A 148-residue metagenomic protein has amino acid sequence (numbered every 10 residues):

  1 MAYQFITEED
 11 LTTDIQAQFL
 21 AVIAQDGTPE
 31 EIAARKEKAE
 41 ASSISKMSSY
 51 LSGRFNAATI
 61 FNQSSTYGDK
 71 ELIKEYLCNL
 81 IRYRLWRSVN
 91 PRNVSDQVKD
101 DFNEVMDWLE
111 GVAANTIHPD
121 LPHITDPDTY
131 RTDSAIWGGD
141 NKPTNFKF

Functional and structural regions predicted by a protein language model:
M1-K70, R131-F148: Conserved short "hinge" loops at termini or chain/domain junctions
Q16-A17, T66-I73, P91-F102: Short, structured coil/loop segments at alpha-helix boundaries
A39, S43, L77, V98-D101 (+1 more regions): Amphipathic alpha-helical interface surfaces
S49, G53, K70-P91: Ordered, amphipathic secondary-structure segments that act as subunit-interaction surfaces in large macromolecular
Y83-F148: Short loop/turn elements at secondary-structure junctions
